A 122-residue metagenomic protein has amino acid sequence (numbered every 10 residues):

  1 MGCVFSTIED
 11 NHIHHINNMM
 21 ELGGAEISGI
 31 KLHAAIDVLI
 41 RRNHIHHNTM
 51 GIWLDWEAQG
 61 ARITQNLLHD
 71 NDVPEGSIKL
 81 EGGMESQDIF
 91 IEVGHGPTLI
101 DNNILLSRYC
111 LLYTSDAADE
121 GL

Functional and structural regions predicted by a protein language model:
M1-T7, I13, N17-E26, T49-E57 (+2 more regions): Short glycine/acidic-rich loop motifs that flank beta-strands on beta-rich extracellular proteins
S6, H33, D37-V38, G60-A61 (+1 more regions): Solenoid scaffold repeats with emphasis on beta-solenoid/beta-helix
I30: Extended ligand-binding clefts on enzyme/binding-domain cores
Y113-A118: Conserved small/polar residues in nucleotide/adenosyl-binding loops
E120-L122: N-terminal low-complexity segments that are often proline-rich with Ser/Thr-Pro
